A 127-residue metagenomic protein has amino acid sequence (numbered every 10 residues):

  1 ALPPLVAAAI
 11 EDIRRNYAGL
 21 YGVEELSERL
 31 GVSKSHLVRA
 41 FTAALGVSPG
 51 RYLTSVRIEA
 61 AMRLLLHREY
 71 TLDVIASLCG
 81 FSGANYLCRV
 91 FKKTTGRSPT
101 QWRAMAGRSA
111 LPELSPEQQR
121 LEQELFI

Functional and structural regions predicted by a protein language model:
A1-R14, H36-V38: An amphipathic alpha-helical interaction segment
E11, R15, L20-E24, T42-S82 (+1 more regions): Terminal helix-turn-helix DNA-binding modules in bacterial transcription factors
S27: A short, internal acetyl-CoA/4′-phosphopantetheine-binding micro-motif in the GNAT/acyltransferase core
S33-K34, S82-G83: Short coil turns linking two alpha-helices in DNA-binding domains
H36-F41, Y86-L87, F91: Short hydrophobic/aromatic patch on the recognition helix
G46, G80, F91-K92, G96-P99: Conserved phosphate-binding and hydrolysis motifs of nucleotide-dependent enzymes
